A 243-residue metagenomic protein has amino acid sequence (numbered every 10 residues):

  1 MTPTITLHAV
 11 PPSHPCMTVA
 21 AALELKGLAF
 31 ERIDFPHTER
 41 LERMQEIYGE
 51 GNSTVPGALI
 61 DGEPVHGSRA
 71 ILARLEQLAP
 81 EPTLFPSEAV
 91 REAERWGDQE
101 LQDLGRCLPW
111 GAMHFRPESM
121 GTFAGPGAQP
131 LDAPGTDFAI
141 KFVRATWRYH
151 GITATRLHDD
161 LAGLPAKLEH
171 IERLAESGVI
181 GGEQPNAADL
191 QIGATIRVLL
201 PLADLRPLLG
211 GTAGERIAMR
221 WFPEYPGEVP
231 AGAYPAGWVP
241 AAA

Functional and structural regions predicted by a protein language model:
T2-P130: GST-like domain detector, emphasizing the conserved glutathione-binding G-site in the N-terminal thioredoxin-like
R40, A89, D160, K167 (+1 more regions): Alpha-helical structural motif
I47, R74, A93-W96, K141 (+3 more regions): Residues that form generic nucleotide/phosphate-binding pockets
A70, E92, D189-L190, A194 (+1 more regions): Amphipathic alpha-helical interaction segments
L72, E76, R91-E94, D98 (+4 more regions): Non-transmembrane alpha-helical segments in soluble domains of secreted/periplasmic/extracellular proteins
T83-W96, D137-T146, A231-A243: A short, terminal or domain-edge coil/loop segment
D103-G210: GST-like fold's C-terminal all-alpha helical module
I196-A243: Long, positively charged, glycine-interspersed low-complexity recognition regions
